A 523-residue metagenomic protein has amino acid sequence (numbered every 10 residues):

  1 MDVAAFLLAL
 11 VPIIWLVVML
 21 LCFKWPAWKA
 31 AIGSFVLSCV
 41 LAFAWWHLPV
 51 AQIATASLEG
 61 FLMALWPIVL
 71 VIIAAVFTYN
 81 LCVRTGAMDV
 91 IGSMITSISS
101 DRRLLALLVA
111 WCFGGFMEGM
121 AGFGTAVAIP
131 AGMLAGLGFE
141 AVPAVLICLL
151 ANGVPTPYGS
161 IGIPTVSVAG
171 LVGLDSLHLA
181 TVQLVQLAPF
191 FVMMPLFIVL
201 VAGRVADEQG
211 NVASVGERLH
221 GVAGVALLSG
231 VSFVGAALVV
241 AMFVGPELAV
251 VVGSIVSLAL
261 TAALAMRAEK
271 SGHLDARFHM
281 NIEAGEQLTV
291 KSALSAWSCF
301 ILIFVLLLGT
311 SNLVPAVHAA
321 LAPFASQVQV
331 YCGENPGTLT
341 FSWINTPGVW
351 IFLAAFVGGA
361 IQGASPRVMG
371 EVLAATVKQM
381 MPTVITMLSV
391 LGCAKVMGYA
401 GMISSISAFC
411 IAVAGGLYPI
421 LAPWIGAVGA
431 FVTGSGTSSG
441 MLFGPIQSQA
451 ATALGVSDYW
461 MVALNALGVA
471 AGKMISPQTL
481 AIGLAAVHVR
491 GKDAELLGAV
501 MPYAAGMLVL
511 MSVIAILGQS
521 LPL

Functional and structural regions predicted by a protein language model:
M1-A5, K24-A30, A54-W66, H178-V185 (+6 more regions): Interfacial loop-to-helix junctions that mark the boundaries of transmembrane helices in multi-pass membrane
M1-V11, A64-I68, A121-A126, L179-M193 (+3 more regions): Structural signature of hydrophobic alpha-helical transmembrane segments
A4-F6, L16-Q52, A74-T85, T261-G272 (+3 more regions): Structural signal for alpha-helical transmembrane segments and their membrane-water exit/capping regions in multi-pass
W25, R84-A87, S100-D101, L134-A144 (+6 more regions): Juxtamembrane helix-boundary/capping and inter-helix hinge elements in multi-pass membrane proteins
A54-L137, L146, G363-A450: Membrane-embedded alpha-helical segments and adjacent helix-loop junctions characteristic of multi-pass solute
R103-G115, E140-V154, D175-P195, V199 (+3 more regions): Alpha-helical transmembrane segments of multi-pass membrane proteins
P157, P164-F278, V469-L523: Juxtamembrane and boundary regions of transmembrane helices in multi-pass small-molecule transporters and channels
G253, M280-G426: Transmembrane helical segments that form the transport core of multi-pass membrane transport proteins
